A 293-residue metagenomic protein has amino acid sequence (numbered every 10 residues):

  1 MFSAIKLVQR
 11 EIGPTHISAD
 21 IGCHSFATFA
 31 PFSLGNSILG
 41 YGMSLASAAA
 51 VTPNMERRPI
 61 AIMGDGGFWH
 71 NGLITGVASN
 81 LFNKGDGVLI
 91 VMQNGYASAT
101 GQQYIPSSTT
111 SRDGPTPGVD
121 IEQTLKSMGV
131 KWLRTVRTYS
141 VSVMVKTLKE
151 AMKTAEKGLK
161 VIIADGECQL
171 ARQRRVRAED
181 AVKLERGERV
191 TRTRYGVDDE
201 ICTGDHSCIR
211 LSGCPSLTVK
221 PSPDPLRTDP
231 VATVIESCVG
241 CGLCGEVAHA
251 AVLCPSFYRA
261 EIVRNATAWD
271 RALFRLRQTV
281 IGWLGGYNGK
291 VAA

Functional and structural regions predicted by a protein language model:
M1-Q9: Active-site pocket-lining segments that scaffold enzyme catalytic pockets across diverse folds
S3-A4, H16-S18, I60-I62, L81 (+8 more regions): Structured core elements
A4, G166-E167, R172-Q173, T203-A266: Iron-sulfur cluster-binding cysteine motifs and their immediate structural context in ferredoxin-like electron-transfer
V8-G42: Anionic-ligand anchoring segments at beta-strand to alpha-helix junctions in alpha/beta enzyme folds, i.e., glycine
V8-T15, N54, N80-K84, I90 (+7 more regions): Change "in soluble alpha/beta enzymes" to "in soluble alpha/beta proteins
T28-K160, Q169-R174: Thiamine diphosphate
K153-C202, S207, L211, R259: Glycine/aspartate-rich loop-and-adjacent alpha/beta segment that forms the canonical ThDP
E188-G196, A250-A293: Intrinsic disorder at enzyme termini
